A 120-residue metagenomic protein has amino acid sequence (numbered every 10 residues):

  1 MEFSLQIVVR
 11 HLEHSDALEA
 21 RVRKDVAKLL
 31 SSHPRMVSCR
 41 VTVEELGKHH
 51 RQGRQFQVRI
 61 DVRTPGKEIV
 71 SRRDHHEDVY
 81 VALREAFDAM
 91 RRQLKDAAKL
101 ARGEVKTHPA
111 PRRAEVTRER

Functional and structural regions predicted by a protein language model:
M1-R120: N-terminal, polar/charged subdomain of small-to-medium soluble alpha/beta proteins
